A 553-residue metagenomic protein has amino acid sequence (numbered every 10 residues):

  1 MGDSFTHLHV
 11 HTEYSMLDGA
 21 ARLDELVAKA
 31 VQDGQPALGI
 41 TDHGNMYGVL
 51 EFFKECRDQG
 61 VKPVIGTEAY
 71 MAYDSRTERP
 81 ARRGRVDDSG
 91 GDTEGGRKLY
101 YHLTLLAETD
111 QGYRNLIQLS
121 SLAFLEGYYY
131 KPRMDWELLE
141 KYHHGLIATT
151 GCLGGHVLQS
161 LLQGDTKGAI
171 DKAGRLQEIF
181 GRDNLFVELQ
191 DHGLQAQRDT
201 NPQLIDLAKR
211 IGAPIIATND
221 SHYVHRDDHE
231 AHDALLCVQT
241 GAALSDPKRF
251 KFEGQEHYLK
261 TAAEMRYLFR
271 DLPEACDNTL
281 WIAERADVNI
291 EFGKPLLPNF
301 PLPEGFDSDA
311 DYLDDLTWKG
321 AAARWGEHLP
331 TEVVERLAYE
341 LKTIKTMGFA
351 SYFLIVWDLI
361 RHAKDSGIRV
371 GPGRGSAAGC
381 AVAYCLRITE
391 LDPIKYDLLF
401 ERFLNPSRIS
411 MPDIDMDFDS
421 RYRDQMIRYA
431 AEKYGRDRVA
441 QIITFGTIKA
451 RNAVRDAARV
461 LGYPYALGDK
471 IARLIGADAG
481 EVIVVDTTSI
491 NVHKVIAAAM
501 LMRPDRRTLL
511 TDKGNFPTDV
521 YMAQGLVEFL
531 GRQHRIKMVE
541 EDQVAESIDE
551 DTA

Functional and structural regions predicted by a protein language model:
M1-D469: Phosphodiester-processing cores and adjacent nucleic acid-binding clamps
A28, K54, R361, A497 (+2 more regions): Short, well-ordered alpha-helices that flank and scaffold nucleotide-derived cofactor binding pockets
V64, I216, I483, R535-V539: General small-molecule cofactor/ligand-binding pocket signal
T109, G435, I471-I496, T511: Short loop-beta-helix segment that forms the pyridoxal 5′-phosphate
L386-D392, A497-P504, E528-F529: A glycine- and small-aliphatic-rich helix-loop capping segment at beta-alpha/alpha-beta transitions that lines
F418, T511-A553: PLP-dependent aminotransferase-class I/II
A457-R473, V544-A553: Short, intrinsically disordered, charge-balanced linker/junction segments flanking boundaries in proteins
G480-D486, A499-V520: Conserved PLP-anchoring active-site segment centered on the Schiff-base-forming lysine
